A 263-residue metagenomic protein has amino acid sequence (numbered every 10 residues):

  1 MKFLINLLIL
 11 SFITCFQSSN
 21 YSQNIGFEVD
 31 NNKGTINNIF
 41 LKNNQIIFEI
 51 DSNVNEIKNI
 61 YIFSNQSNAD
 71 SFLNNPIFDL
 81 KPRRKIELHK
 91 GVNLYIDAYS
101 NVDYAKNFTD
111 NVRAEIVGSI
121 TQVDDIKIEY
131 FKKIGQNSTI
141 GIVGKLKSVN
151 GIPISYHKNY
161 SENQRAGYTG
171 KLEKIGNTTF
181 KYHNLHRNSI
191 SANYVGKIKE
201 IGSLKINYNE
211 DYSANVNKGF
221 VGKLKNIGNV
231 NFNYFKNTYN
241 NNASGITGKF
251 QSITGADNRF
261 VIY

Functional and structural regions predicted by a protein language model:
M1-N24: Bacterial Sec-dependent N-terminal signal peptides
G26-Y263: Repetitive, compositionally biased segments used for assembly/scaffolding
